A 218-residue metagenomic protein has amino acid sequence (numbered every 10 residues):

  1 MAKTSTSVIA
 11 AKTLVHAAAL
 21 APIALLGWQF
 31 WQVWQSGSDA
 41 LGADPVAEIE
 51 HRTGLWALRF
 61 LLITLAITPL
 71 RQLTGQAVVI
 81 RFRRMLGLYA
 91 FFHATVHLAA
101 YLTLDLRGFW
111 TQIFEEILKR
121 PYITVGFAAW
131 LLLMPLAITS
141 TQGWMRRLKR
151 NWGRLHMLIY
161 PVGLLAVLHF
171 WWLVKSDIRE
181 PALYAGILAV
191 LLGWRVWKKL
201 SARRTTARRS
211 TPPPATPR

Functional and structural regions predicted by a protein language model:
A2-R218: Membrane-embedded alpha-helical bundles that constitute the cytochrome b-like, heme-associated redox core of multi-pass
